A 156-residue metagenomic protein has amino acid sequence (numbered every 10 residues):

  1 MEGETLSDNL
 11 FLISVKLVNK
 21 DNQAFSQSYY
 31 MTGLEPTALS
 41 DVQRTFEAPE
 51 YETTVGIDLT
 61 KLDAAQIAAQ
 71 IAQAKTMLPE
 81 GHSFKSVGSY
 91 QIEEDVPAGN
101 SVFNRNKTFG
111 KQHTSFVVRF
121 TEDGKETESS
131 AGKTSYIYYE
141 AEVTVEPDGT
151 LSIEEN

Functional and structural regions predicted by a protein language model:
M1, L6-L12, A64, A68 (+3 more regions): A broad structural signal for short, well-ordered beta-strand segments within beta-sheet-rich domains
M1-S28, E94-I137: Exposed beta-strand-loop-beta-strand "reactive/processing" segments of non-cytosolic proteins
E2-E4, D8, E35, E47-E52 (+7 more regions): Glutamate identity and glutamate-enriched acidic tracts
L6, L10-L12, L17, M31-L34 (+6 more regions): Generic detector of leucine side chains in alpha-helical contexts
Q23-A48, G124-N156: A short, surface-exposed beta-strand/turn
P36-Q91: Long, charged/polar, surface-exposed segments that mediate recognition or autoinhibition
D58-D63, P79, P97-N104, T121-E122 (+1 more regions): Serine/threonine-rich low-complexity intrinsically disordered regions
